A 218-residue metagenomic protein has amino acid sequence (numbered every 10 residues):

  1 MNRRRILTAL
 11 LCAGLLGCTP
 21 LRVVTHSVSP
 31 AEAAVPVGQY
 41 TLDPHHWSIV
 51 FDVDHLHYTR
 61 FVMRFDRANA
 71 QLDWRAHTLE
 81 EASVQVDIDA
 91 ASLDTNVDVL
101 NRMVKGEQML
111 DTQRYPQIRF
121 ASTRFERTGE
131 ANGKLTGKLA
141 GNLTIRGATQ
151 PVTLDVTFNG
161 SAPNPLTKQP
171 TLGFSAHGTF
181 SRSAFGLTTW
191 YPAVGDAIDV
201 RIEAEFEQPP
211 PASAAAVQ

Functional and structural regions predicted by a protein language model:
M1-C18: Sec-dependent bacterial lipoprotein signal peptides
C18-Q218: Low-complexity, acidic/polar, glycine-enriched regions of mature
